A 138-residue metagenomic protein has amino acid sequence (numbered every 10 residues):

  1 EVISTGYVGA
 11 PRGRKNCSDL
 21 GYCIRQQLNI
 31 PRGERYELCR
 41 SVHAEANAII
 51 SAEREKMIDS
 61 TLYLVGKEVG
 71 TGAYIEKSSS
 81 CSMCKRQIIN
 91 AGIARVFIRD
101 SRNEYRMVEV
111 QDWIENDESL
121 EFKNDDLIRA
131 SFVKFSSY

Functional and structural regions predicted by a protein language model:
E1-Y138: Zinc-dependent deaminase catalytic domain
